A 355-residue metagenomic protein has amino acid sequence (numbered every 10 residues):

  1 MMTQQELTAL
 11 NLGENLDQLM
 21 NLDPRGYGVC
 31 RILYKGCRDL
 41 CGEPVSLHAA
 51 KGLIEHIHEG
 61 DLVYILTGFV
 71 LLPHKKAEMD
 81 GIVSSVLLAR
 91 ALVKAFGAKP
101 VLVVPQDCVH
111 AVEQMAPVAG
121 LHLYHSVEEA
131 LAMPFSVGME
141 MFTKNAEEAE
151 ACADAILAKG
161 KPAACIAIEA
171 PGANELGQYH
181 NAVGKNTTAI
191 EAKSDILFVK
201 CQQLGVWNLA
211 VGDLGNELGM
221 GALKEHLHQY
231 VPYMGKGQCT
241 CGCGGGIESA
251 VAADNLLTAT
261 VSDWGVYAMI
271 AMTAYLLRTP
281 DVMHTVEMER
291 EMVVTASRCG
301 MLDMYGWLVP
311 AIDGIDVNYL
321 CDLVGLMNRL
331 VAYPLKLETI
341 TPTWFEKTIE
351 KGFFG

Functional and structural regions predicted by a protein language model:
M1-L62: Positively charged, low-complexity intrinsically disordered leader regions
R38-L40, L62, T67-S84: Short, glycine-rich nucleotide/cofactor-binding loops
L66-G68, A167-P171, L209-G212: Short beta-strand segments
E78-G97: Histidine-anchored nucleotide/phosphate-binding helix
G97-A98, Q202-N208: A short helix->loop->beta-strand "cap" motif at the edges of active sites that frequently abuts
K99-D107: Short internal beta-strands
Q114-F198: An acidic, phosphate/nucleotide-engaging active-site surface
L214-G355: C-terminal functional extensions of proteins
